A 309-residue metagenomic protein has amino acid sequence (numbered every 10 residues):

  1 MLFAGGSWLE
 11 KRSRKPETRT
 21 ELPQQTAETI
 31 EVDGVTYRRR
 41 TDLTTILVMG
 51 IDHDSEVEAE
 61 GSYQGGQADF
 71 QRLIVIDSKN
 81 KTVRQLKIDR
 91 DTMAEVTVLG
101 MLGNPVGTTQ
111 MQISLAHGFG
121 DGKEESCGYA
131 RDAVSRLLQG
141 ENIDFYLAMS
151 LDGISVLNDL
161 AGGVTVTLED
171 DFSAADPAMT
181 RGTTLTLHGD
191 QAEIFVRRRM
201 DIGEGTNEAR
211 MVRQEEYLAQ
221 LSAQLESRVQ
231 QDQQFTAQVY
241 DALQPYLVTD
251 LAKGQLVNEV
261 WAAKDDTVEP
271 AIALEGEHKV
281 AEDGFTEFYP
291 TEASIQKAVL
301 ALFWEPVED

Functional and structural regions predicted by a protein language model:
F3-D309: Non-catalytic, solvent-exposed segments at the cell envelope interface
